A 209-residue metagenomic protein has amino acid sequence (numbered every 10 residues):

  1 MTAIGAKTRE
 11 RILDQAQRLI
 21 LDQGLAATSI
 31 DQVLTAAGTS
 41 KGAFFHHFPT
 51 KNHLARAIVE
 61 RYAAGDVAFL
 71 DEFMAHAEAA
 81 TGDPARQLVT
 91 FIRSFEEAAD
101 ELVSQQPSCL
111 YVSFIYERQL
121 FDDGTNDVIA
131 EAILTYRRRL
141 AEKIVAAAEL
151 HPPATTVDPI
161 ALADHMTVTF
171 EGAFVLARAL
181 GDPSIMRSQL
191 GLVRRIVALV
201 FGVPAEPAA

Functional and structural regions predicted by a protein language model:
M1-K7, A148-H151, V203-A209: N-terminal intrinsically disordered/low-complexity leader segments
R11, R18-R61: Helix-turn-helix
I12-I20, F95, F170: Short hydrophobic clusters on alpha-helical segments that form packing/core surfaces in small helical domains
F48, S113-F121: Short helix-capping/turn signature of helix-turn-helix
A57, E72-P107, P159-M166: Hydrophobic alpha-helical connector segments
V67-D71, R86-T90, S104-Q106, D122-E149 (+3 more regions): Amphipathic alpha-helical packing segments from all-alpha helical-bundle domains
A98, L102, M166-S184, A198-E206: Amphipathic C-terminal alpha-helical segment
P107-S113, T156-L176, L192-I196: Hydrophobic alpha-helical segments that form the core of small-molecule binding pockets and/or dimer interfaces
